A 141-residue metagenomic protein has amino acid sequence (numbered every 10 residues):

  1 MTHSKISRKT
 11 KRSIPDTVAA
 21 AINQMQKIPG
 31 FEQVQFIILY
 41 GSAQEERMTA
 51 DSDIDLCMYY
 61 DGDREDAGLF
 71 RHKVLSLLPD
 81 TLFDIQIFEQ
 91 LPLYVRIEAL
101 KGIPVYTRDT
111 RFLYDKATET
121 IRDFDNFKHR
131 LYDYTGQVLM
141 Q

Functional and structural regions predicted by a protein language model:
M1-F36, Q44-A50, D61-Q141: Catalytic core of pol beta-like nucleotidyltransferases
S52-I54: Short, conserved active-site loops that position catalytic residues or coordinate cofactors/metal ions across diverse
L56-M58: Short beta-strand->loop micro-motif that forms the acidic, two-metal-ion catalytic signature in nucleotide-processing
